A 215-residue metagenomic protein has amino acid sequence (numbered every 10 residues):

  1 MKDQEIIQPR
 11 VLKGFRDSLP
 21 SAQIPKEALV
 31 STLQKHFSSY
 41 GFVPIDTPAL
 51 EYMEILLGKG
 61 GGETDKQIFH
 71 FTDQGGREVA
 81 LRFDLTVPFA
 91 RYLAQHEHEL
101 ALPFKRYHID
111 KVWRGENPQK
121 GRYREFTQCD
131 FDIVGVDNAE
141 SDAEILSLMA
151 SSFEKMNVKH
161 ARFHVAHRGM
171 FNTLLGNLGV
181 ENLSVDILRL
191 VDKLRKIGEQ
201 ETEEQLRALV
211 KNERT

Functional and structural regions predicted by a protein language model:
K2-T215: Extended, charged alpha-beta segments that form solvent-exposed binding/catalytic grooves in nucleic-acid-handling
